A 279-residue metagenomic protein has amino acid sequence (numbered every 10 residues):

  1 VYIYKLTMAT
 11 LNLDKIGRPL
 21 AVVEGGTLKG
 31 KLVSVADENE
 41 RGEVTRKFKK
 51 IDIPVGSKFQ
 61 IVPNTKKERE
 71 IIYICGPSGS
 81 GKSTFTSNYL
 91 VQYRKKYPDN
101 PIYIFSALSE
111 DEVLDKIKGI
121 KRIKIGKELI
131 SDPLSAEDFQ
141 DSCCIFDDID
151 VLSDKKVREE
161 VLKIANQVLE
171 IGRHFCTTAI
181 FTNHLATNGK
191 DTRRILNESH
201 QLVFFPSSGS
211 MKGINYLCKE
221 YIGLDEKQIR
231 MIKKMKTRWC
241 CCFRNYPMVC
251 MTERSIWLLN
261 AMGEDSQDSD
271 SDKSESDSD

Functional and structural regions predicted by a protein language model:
V1-T7: Short, Lys/Arg-enriched N-terminal segments with co-localized hydrophobic residues within the first ~10-30 amino acids
A9-Q60: N-terminal pre-Walker A segment at the start of P-loop NTPase domains
A9-R18, Q60-G79, F85, K95 (+5 more regions): P-loop NTPase motor core of the ASCE superfamily
F48-K50, R122-I125: Intrinsically disordered, low-complexity eukaryotic regions enriched in glycine, serine and charged residues
E70-Q92, A107-D111, K124-L224: Conserved P-loop NTPase motor cores
V91-I102: Post-Walker A helix-loop "phosphate-sensing" segment adjacent to the P-loop in P-loop NTPases
I102, N183, I229-R230: Short loop/turn and capping residues at structural boundaries
E112-K121: Short, aromatic/basic amphipathic alpha-helical patches
